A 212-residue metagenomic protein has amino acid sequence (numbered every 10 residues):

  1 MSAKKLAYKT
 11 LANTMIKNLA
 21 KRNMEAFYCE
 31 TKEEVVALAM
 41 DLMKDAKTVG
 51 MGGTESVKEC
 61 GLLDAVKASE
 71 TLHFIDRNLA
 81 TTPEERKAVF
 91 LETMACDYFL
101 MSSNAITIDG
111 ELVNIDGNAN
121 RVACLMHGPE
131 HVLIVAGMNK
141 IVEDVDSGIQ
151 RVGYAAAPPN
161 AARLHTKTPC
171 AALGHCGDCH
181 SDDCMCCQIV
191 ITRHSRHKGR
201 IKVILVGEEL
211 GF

Functional and structural regions predicted by a protein language model:
M1, R77, G137-M138: Charged, low-complexity surface segments at secondary-structure and domain boundaries
M1-Y8: Glycine- and acidic-residue-enriched helix-capping/strand-helix junction motifs
A3, N23, A136: Conserved short-loop catalytic and cofactor-binding motifs
Y8-F90, A95-F99: N-terminal active-site beta-alpha-beta segment that forms phosphate/nucleotide-binding and substrate-recognition loops
M94-F212: Conserved phosphate- and dinucleotide-binding cores of soluble alpha/beta proteins, encompassing both enzyme active
